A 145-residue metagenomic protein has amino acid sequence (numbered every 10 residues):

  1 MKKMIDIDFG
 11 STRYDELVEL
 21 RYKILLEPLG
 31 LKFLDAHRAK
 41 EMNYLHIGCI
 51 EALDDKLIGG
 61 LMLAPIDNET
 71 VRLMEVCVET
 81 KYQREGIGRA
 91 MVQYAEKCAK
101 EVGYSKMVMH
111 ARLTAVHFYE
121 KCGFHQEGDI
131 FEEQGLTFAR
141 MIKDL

Functional and structural regions predicted by a protein language model:
K2-L17: A short beta-loop-alpha structural element at the N-terminal edge of CoA-dependent acyl/N-acetyltransferase catalytic
R21, Y119, F124: Conserved active-site tyrosine of GNAT-family acetyltransferases
R21-L53: Active-site rim helix/loop that mediates acceptor-substrate recognition in acyltransferases
G48, D55-A64, T70-C77: Conserved beta-strand in the GNAT
P65-M74, Q83, E133-F138: A conserved beta-turn-beta hairpin within the catalytic core of GNAT-like acetyltransferases that forms part
V78, R84-K97: Conserved acetyl-CoA-binding loop-helix of GNAT-fold acetyltransferases
V92, A99-R112: Conserved GNAT acetyl-CoA-binding A-motif
V108-H110, H125-R140: Conserved catalytic-core motifs of GNAT/GCN5-like acyltransferases
